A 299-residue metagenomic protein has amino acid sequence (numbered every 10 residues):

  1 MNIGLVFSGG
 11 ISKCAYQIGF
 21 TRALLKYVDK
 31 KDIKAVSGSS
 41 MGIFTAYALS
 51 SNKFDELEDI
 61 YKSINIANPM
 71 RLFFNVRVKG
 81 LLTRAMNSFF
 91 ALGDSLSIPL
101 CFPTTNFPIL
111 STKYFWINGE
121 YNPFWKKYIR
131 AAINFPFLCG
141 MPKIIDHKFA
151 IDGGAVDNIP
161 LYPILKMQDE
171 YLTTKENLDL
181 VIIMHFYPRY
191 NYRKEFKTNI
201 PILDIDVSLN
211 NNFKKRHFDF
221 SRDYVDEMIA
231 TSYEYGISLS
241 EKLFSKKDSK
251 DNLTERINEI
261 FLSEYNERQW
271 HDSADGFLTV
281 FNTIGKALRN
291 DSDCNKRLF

Functional and structural regions predicted by a protein language model:
M1-S37, Y47-F299: Patatin-like phospholipase
G38, G42: Gly/Ala-rich beta-loop-alpha elbow adjacent to hydrolase catalytic centers
